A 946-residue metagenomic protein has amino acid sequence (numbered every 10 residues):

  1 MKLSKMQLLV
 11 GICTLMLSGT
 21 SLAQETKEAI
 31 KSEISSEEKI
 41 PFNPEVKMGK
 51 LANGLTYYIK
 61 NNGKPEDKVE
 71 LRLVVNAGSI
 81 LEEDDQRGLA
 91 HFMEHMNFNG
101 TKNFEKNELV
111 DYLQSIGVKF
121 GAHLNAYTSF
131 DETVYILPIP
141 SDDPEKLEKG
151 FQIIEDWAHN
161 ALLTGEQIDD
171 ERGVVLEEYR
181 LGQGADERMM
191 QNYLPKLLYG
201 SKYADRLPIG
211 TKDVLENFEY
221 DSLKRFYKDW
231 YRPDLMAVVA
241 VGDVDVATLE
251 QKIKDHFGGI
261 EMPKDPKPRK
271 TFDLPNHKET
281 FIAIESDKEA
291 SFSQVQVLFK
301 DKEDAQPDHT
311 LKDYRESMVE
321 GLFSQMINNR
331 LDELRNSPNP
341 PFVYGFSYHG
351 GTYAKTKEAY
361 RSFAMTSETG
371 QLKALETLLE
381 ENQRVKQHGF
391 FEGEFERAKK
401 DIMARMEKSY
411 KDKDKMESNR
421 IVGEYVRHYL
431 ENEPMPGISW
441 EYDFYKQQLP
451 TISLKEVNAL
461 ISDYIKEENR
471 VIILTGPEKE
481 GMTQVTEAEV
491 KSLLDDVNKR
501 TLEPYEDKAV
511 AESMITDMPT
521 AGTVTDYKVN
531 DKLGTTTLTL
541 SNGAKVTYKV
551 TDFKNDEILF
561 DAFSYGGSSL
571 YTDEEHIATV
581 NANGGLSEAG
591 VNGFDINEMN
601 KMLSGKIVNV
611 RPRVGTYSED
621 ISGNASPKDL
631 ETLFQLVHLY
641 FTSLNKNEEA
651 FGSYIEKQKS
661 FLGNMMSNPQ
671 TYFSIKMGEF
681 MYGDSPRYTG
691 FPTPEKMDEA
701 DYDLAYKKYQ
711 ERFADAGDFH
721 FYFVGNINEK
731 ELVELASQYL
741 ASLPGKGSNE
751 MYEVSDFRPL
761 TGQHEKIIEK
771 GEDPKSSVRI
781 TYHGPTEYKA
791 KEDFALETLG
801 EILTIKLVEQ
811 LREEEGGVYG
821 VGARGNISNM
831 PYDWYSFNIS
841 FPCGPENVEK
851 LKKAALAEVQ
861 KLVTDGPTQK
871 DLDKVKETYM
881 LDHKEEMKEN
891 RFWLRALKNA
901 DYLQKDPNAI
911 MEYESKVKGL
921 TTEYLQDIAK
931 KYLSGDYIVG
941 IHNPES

Functional and structural regions predicted by a protein language model:
M1-L9: Bacterial N-terminal signal peptides that target proteins for export
V10-S18: Bacterial N-terminal signal peptides
S21-Y58, D245-H309, D313, S317-M318 (+13 more regions): Proteolytic maturation boundary segments
Y58-K60, P65-E82, G88-A90, N107-D156 (+16 more regions): M16 family metallopeptidases and their MPP-like homologs
L89-N97, F323, A582: Active-site His/Glu-centered metal-binding helix of metallohydrolases
Q167, R172-R180, G184-L235, V239-V241 (+3 more regions): Hydrophobic, small-residue-rich alpha-helical packing segments that form membrane-like cores
L215-L223, P694-D701, A705: Alpha-helical scaffold elements lining the catalytic groove of polysaccharide deacetylases
Y231, F713-A714: Flexible, low-complexity linker/tail segments at the boundary of structured domains
